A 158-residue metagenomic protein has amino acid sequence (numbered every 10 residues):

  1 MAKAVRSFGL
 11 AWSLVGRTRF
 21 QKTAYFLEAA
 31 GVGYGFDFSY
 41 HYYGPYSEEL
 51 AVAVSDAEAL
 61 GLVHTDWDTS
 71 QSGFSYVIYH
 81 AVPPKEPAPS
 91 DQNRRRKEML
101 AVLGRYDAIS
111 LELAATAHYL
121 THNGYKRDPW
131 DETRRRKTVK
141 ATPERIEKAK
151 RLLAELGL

Functional and structural regions predicted by a protein language model:
M1-L158: Domain-edge interaction signal
